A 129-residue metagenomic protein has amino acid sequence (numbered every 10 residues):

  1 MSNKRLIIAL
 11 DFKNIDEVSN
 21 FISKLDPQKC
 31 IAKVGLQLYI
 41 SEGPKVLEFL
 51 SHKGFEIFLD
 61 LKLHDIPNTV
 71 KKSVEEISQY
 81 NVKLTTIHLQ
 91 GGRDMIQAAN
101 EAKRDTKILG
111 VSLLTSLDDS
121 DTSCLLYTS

Functional and structural regions predicted by a protein language model:
N3-L6, Q28-C30, F55, V82-K83 (+1 more regions): Short, well-ordered coil/turn segments that N-cap beta-strands
L6-L10, A32-V34, I57-L61, I87 (+1 more regions): Hydrophobic faces of well-ordered beta-strands that scaffold small-molecule active sites in alpha/beta enzyme cores
A9-K13, G35-Y39, H64-I66, Q90 (+1 more regions): Active-site beta-loop-alpha junctions enriched in small/polar residues
K13-I22, T69-V74: Short, acidic/polar
S19, V70, Q97-A98, D119-S123: Short, well-ordered secondary-structure micro-motifs
L47-F58, A102-I108: Alpha-helix-loop-beta-strand connector modules within alpha/beta enzyme cores
F55-E101: Glycine/small-residue-rich loop that forms an oxyanion/phosphate-binding "nest" at active or ligand-binding sites
Y127-T128: Conserved small/polar residues in nucleotide/adenosyl-binding loops
